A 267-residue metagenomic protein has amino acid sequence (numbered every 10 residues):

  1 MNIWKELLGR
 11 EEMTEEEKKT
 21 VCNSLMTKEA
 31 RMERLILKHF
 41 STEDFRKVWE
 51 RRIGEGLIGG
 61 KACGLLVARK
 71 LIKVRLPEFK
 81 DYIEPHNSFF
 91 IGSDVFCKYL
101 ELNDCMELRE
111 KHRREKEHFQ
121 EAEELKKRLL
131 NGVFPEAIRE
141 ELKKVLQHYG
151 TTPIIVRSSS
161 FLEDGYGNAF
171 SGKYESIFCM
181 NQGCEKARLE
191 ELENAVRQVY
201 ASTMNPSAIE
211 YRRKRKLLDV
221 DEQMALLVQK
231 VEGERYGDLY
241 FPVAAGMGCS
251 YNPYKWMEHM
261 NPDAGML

Functional and structural regions predicted by a protein language model:
M1-L37, E43-D44, E124: Low-complexity, highly charged intrinsically disordered N-terminal segments that act as targeting/localization
N2-E11, E107-E115, E123-V133, Y174-K186: Charged, low-complexity surface segments at secondary-structure and domain boundaries
I3, E16-T20, R31, V67 (+6 more regions): Exposed alpha-helical structural elements
T27-E78, V133-L267: Conserved mixed alpha/beta core segments that line enzyme active sites in large multi-domain catalysts
F45-K111, K116-E136: A conserved helix-loop-beta module that forms one wall/lid of the active-site cleft in ATP-utilizing catalytic domains
